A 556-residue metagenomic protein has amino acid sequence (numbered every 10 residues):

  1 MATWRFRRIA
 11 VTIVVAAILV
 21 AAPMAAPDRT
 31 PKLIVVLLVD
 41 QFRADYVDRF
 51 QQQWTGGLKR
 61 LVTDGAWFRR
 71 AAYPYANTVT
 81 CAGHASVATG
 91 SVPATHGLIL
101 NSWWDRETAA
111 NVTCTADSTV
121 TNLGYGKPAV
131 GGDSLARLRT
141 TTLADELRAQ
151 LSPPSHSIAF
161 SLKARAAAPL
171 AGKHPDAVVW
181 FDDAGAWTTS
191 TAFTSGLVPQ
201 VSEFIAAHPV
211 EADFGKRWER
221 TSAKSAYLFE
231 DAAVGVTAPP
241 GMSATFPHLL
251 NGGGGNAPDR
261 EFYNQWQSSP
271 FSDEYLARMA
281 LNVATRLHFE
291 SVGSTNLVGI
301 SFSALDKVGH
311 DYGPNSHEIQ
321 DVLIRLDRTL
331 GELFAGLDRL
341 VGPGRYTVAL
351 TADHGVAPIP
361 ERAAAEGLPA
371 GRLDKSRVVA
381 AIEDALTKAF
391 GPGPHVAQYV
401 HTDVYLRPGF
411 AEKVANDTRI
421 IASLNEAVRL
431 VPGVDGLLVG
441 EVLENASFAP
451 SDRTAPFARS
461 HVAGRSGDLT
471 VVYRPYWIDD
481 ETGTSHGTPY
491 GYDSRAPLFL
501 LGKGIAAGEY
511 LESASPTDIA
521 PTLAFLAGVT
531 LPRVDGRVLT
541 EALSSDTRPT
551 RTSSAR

Functional and structural regions predicted by a protein language model:
A10-A21: Bacterial N-terminal signal peptides
P31-R43, L61-V62, V87, L147 (+7 more regions): Beta-strand elements within well-structured catalytic alpha/beta cores of enzymes that handle phosphate/sulfate esters
D48-T95, H156-F160: Short, structured active-site-proximal loop/turn typified by the sulfatase FGly-forming signature C/S-X-P-X-R
R70, V79, N101-G132, T140 (+9 more regions): Secreted, luminal/periplasmic, and some membrane-associated catalytic domains that remodel anionic oxygen-ester
P154-S161, A167-L170, D273-K307, V471: Active-site regions of oxyanion-processing enzymes, predominantly non-cytosolic
A168-A177, L250-N264, S268, H288-L326 (+2 more regions): Active-site His/acidic residue clusters
E211-T285, E290: Long, low-complexity, polar/charged, intrinsically disordered or flexibly structured peripheral segments
A365, L373-N416, S485-L526, T540-P549: Substrate-binding rim/cap in mid-to-C-terminal beta-strand-loop elements of soluble/periplasmic
